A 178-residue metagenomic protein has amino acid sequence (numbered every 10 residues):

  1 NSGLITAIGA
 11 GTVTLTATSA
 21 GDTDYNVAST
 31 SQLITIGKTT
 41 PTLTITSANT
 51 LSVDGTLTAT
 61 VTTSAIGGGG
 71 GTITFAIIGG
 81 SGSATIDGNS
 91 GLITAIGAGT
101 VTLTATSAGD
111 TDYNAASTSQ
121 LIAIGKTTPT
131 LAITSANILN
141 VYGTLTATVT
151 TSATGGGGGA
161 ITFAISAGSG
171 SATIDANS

Functional and structural regions predicted by a protein language model:
N1-S178: Solvent-exposed beta-strand/loop surfaces, strongest in extracytoplasmic domains of secreted and cell-surface proteins
